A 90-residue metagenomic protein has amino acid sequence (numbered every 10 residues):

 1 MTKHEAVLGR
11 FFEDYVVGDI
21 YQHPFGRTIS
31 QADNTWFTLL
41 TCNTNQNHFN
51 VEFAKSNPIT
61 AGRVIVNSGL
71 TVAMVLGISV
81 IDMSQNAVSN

Functional and structural regions predicted by a protein language model:
T2-N90: Hot-dog-fold acyl-thioester-processing enzymes
